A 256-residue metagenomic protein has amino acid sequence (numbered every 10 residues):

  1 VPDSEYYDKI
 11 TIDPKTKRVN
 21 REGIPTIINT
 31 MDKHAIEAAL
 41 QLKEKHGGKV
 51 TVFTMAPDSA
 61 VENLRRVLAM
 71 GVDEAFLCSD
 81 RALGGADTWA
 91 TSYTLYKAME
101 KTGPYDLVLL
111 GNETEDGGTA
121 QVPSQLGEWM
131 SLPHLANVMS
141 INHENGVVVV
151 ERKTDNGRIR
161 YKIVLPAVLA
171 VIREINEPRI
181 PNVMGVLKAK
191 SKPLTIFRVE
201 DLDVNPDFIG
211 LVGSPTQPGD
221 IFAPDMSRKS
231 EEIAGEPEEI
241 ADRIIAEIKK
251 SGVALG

Functional and structural regions predicted by a protein language model:
V1-G256: N-terminal glycine-rich FAD/FM-binding segment characteristic of electron-transfer flavoproteins
